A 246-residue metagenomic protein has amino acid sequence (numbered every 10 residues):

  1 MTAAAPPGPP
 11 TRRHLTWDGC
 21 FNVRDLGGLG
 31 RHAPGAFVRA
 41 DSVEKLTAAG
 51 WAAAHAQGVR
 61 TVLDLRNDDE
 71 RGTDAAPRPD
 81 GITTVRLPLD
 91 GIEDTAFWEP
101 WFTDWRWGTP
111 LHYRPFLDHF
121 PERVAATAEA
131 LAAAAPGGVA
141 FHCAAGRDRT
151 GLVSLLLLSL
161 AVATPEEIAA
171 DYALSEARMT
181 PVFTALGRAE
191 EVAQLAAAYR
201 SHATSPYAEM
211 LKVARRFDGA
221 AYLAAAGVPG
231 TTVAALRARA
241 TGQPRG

Functional and structural regions predicted by a protein language model:
M1-A140, L152-G246: Cys-dependent protein tyrosine phosphatase-like superfamily
A145, R149-T150: Ser/Thr-glycine-rich phosphate-binding loops at phosphate-binding pockets of nucleotides, nucleotide cofactors
